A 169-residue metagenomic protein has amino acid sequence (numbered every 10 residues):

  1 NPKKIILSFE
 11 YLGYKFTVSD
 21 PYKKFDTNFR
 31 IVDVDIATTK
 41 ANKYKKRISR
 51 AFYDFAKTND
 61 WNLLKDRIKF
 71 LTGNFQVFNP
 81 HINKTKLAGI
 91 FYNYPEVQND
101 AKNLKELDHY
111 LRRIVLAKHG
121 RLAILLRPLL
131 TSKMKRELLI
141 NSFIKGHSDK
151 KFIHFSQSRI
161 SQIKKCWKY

Functional and structural regions predicted by a protein language model:
N1: Active-site palm subdomain of RNA-directed nucleic acid polymerases
I6-Y169: Active-site and adjacent loop segments of nucleotide-processing enzymes that use two-metal-ion phosphate chemistry
